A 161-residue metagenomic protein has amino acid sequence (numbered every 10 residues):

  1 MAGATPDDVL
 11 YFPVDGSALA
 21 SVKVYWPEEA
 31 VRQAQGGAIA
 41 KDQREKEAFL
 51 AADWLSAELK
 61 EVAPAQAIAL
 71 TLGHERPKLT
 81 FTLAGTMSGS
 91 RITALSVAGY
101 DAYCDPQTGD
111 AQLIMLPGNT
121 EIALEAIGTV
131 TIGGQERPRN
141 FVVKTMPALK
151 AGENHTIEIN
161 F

Functional and structural regions predicted by a protein language model:
M1-D7, D101-D110: Short, acidic Ser/Thr/Gly-rich low-complexity loop/linker segments typical of extracellular and cell-surface proteins
M1-T86, I127-G133, N140-T145, K150-E153: Short, low-hydrophobicity acidic/polar segments
D7-V14, T108-G118, K144, E158: Exposed aromatic-hydrophobic patches
S21, K78, G89-A94, E121-A123: Exposed beta-strand and adjacent loop surfaces of beta-rich binding modules that mediate intermolecular recognition
M87-P106: Short, ordered, surface-exposed loop/turn motifs in non-cytosolic proteins
V97, Q112-G133, P138, V143: Extended serine/threonine-enriched, polar tracts that run as long, contiguous segments within proteins
D105-Q107, L116, Q135, P147-A151: Short proline/glycine- and polar residue-rich coil/turn motifs
N154-F161: Intrinsically disordered, low-complexity repeat and linker tracts
